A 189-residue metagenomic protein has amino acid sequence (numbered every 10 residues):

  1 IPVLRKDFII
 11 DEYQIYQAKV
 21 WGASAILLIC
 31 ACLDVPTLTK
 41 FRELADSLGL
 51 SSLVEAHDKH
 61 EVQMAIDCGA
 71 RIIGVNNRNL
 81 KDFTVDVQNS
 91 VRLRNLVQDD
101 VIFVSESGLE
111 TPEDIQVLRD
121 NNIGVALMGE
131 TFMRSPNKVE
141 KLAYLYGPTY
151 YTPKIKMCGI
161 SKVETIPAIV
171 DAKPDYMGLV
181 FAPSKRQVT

Functional and structural regions predicted by a protein language model:
I1, Q14-C32, L38: A short alpha/beta connector and helix-capping loop motif
I1-V3, I9-Y13, L44-I72, L80-S90 (+5 more regions): Conserved N-terminal beta1-alpha1 strand-loop-helix module at the mouth
R5-D7, A23-I29, N79-K81: Short acidic/polar alpha-helix capping motifs at helix-coil junctions
D34-V35, D58: Short glycine/proline-centered loop/turn elements that form peptide/ligand docking sites
Q98: Short conserved AdoMet
